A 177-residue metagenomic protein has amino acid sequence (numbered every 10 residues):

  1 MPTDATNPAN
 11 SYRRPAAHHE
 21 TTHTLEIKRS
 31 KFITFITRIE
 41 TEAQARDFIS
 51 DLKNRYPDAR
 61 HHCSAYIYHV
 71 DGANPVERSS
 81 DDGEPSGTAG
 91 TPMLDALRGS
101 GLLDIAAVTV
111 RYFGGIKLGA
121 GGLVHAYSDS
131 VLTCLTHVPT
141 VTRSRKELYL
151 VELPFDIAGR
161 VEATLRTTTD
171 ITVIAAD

Functional and structural regions predicted by a protein language model:
M1-G87: C-terminal regulatory domains involved in ligand/effector binding and gene-expression control
P2, T169-D177: Non-DNA-binding regulatory cores of transcription-related proteins, predominantly C-terminal effector-binding
F35-R38, L148-L153, D177: Short cationic amphipathic helices and targeting signals
A45-F48, Y127, R160-T164: Hydrophobic side chains in well-ordered alpha-helices
R55, A96, V108, V161-T164 (+1 more regions): Generic non-transmembrane alpha-helical segments
A89-H137: Active-site beta-strand/loop microenvironment that shapes enzyme catalytic pockets
V141-I157: Short glycine-/aliphatic-rich beta-strand segments at the starts of folded cytosolic domains
E152-T172: Short amphipathic alpha-helix segments
